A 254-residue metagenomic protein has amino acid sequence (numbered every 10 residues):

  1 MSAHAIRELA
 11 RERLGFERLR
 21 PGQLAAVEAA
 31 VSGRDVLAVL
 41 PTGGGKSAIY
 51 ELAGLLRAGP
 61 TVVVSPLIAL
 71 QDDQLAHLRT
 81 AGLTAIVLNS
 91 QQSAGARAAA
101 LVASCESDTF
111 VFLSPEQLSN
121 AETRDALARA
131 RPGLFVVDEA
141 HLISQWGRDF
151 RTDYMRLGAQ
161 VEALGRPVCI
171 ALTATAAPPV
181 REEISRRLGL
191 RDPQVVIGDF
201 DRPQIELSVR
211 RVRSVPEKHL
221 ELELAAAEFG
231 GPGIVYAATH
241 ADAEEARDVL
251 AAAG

Functional and structural regions predicted by a protein language model:
S2-R13, E17-P21, A25-S47, G54-R57 (+1 more regions): Helicase motor core with emphasis on the C-terminal RecA-like subdomain
T61: Active-site cofactor/substrate anionic-group-binding motifs, chiefly glycine- and Lys/Arg-rich phosphate-binding loops
A69: Conserved Rossmann-like nucleotide-cofactor binding loop
